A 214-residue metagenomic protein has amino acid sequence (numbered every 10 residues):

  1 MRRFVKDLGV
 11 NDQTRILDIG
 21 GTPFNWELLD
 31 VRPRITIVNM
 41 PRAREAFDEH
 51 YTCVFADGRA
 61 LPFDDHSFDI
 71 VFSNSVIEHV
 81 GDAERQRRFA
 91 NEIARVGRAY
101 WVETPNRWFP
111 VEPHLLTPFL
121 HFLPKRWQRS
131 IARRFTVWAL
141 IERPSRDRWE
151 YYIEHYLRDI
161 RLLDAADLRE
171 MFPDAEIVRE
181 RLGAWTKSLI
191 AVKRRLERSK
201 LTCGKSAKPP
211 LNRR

Functional and structural regions predicted by a protein language model:
M1: Conserved SAM-binding loop and adjacent beta-strand
F4-F109, I190-V192: Conserved SAM-binding loop
A99-A132: Conserved class I S-adenosyl-L-methionine
L115-P118, I141-H155: Short, glycine-/aromatic-enriched active-site segment of Class I SAM-dependent methyltransferases
R133, V137-E142: A charged, well-structured terminal subsegment
E154-E176: Short alpha-helix
I177-L211: Core SAM-dependent methyltransferase catalytic element
